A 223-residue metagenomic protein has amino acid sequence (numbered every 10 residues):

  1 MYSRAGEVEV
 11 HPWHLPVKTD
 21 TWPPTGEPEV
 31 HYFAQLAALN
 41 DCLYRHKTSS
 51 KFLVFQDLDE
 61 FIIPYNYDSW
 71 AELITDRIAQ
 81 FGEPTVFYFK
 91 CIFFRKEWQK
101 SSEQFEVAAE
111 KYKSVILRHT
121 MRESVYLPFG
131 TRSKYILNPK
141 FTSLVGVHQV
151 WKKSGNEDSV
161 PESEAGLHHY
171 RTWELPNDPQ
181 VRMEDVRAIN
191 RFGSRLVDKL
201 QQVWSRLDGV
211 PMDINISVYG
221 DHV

Functional and structural regions predicted by a protein language model:
M1-F55, P64: Active-site-proximal specificity loops/subdomain of glycosyltransferases
Y32, L36, N40, P64-V223: Catalytic-site signature of metal-activated, phosphate-bearing donor transferases, centered on the GT-A/GT-A-like
E60-F61: C-terminal folded domains that constitute the principal catalytic or ligand-binding module of multi-domain proteins
